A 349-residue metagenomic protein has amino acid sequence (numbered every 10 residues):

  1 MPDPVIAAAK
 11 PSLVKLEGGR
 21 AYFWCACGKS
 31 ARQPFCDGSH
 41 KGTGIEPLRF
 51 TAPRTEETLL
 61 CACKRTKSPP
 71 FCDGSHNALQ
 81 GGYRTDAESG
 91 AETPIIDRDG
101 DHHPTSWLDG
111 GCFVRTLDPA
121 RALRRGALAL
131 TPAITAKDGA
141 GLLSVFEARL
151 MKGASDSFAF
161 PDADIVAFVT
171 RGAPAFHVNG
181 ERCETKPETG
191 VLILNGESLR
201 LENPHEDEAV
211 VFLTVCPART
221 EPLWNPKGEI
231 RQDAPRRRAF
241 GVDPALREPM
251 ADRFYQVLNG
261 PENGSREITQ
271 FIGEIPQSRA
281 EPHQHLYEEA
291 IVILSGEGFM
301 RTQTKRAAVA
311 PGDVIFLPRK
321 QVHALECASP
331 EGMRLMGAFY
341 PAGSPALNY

Functional and structural regions predicted by a protein language model:
M1-P34, S39-L60, T85: N-terminal pre-ligand scaffold of iron-sulfur
A26, E147-M151, A159-F176, P217 (+3 more regions): Short, conserved beta-strand element in jelly-roll/cupin
A52-G74, I95-P104: Short Fe-S-cluster ligation motifs
A91-L142, T220-E267, N348: A short, N-terminal "cap"/entry segment at the start of jelly-roll beta-barrel domains of the cupin/DSBH fold
A127-I134, S144-P161, Y255-N259, T269-H285 (+1 more regions): Conserved short histidine dyad/triad with adjacent acidic residue
G139-G141, N195-P222, A310-D313, R319-P345: Ligand-binding loop in jelly-roll beta-barrel domains
D156-F158, F176-H177, T185, I193 (+5 more regions): Short beta-strand His + acidic residue motifs that chelate non-heme Fe in jelly-roll/DSBH and cupin folds
V166, G180-G196, T304-R319: Short acidic-glycine-tyrosine-enriched beta hairpin
